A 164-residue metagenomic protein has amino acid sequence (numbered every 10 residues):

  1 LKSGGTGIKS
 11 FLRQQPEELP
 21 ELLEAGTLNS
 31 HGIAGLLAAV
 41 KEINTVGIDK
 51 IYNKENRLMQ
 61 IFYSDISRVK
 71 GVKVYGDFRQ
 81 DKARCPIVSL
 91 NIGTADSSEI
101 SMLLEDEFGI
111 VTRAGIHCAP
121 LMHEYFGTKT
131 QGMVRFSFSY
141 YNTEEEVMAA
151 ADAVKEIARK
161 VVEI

Functional and structural regions predicted by a protein language model:
L1-I164: Pyridoxal 5′-phosphate
